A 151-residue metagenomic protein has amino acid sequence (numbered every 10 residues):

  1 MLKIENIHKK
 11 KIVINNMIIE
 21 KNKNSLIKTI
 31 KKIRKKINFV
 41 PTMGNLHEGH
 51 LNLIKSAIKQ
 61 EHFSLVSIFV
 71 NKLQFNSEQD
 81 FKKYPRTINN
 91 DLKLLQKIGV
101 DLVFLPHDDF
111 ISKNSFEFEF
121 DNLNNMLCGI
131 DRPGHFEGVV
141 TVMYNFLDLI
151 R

Functional and structural regions predicted by a protein language model:
L2-R151: Nucleotidyltransferase catalytic core that binds NTPs
